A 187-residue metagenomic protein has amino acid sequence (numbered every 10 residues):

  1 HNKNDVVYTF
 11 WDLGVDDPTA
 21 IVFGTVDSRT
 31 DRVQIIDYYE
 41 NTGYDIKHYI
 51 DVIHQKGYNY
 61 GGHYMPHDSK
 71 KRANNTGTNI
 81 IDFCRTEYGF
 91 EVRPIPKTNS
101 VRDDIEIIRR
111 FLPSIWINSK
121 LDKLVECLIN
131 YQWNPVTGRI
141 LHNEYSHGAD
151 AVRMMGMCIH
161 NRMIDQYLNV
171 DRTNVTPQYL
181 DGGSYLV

Functional and structural regions predicted by a protein language model:
H1-L13: ATPase catalytic-site recognition across NTP-hydrolyzing enzymes
V7, T19, G61, A149: Residue-level detector of short, conserved catalytic/binding motifs and their immediate flanks
L13, T25-D27: Short, low-complexity Ser/Thr-rich regulatory SLiMs
D16: Conserved Rossmann-like nucleotide-cofactor binding loop
T19-T25, R153: Short beta-strand scaffold segments in enzyme catalytic cores
V22, R29-L141, R162-M163, N169 (+3 more regions): Mg2+-dependent endonuclease catalytic cores in nucleic-acid-processing enzymes, primarily RNase H-like
H142-L168: Acidic, Mg2+-coordinating catalytic module of metal-dependent nucleases/exonucleases that use a two-metal-ion mechanism
